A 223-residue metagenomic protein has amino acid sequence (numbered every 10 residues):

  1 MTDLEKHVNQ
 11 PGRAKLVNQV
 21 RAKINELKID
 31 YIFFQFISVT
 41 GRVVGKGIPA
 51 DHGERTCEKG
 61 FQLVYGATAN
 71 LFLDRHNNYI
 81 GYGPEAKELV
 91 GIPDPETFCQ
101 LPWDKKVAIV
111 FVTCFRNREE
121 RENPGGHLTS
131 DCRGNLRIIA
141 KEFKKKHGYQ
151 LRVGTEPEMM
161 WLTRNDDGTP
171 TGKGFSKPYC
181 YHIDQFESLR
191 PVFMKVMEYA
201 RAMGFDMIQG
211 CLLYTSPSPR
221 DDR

Functional and structural regions predicted by a protein language model:
M1-Q209: ATP/Mg2+-dependent ligation/transfer catalytic cores
Y214-R223: Single conserved hydrophobic/aromatic residue that forms the stacking wall/gate of nucleotide- or nucleobase-binding
